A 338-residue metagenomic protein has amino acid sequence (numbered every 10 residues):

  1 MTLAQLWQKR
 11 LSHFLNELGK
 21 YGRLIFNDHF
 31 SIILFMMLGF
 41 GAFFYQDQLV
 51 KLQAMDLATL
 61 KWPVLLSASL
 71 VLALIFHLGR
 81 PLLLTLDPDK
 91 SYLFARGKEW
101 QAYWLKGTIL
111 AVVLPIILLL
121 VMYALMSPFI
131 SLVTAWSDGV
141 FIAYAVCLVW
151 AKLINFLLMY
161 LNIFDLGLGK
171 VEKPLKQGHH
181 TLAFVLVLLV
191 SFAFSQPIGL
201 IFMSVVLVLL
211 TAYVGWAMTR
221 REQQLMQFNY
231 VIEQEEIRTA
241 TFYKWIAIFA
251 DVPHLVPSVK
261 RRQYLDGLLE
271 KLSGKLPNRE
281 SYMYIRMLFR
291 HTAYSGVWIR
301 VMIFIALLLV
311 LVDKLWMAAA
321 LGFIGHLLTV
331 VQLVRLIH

Functional and structural regions predicted by a protein language model:
M1-K90, W100-I337: Hydrophobic alpha-helical transmembrane segments of membrane proteins
Y92-F94: Helix-terminus/helix-capping segments at the ends of transmembrane helices and short amphipathic helices
